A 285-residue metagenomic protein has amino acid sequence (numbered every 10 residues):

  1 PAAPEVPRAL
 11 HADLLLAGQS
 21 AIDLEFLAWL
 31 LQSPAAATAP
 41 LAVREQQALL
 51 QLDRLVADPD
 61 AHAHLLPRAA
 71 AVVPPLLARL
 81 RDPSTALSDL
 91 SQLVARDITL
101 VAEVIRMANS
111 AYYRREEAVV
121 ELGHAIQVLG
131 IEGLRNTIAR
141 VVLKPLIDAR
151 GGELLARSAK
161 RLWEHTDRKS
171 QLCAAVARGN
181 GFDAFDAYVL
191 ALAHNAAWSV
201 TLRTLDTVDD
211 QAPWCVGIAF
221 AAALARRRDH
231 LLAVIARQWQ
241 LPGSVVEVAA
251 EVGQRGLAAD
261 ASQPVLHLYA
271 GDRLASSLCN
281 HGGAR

Functional and structural regions predicted by a protein language model:
P1-D206, W214-R285: Conserved alpha-helical "signature site" that marks functionally important helical segments or helix/loop junctions
Q211: Catalytic or ion-translocation cores adjacent to nucleophile or general acid/base/metal-coordination motifs in diverse
